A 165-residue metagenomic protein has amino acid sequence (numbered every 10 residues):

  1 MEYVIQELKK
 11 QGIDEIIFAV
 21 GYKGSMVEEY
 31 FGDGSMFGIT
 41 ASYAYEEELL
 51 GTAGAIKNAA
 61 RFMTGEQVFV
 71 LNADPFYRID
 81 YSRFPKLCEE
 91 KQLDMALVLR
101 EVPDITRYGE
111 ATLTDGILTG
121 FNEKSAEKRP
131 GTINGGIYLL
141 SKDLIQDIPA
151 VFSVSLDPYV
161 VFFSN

Functional and structural regions predicted by a protein language model:
M1-N72, Y81-R83, L113: Conserved N-terminal catalytic core of the sugar/cofactor nucleotidyltransferase
S25, L93, T119: Glycine-centered loop/turn positions within well-structured domains that cap or flank conserved ligand/cofactor-binding
Q67-F69, F76, S82-E89, V102-I105 (+1 more regions): Catalytic-core segments of class I nucleotidyltransferases/pyrophosphorylases that form NMP-activated intermediates
K91-E101: A short, conserved acidic/glycine-rich loop-to-beta-strand motif that forms the donor nucleotide-sugar/metal
E110-L113, Y159: A structural signal for short hydrophobic beta-strand segments in well-ordered beta-sheet cores
